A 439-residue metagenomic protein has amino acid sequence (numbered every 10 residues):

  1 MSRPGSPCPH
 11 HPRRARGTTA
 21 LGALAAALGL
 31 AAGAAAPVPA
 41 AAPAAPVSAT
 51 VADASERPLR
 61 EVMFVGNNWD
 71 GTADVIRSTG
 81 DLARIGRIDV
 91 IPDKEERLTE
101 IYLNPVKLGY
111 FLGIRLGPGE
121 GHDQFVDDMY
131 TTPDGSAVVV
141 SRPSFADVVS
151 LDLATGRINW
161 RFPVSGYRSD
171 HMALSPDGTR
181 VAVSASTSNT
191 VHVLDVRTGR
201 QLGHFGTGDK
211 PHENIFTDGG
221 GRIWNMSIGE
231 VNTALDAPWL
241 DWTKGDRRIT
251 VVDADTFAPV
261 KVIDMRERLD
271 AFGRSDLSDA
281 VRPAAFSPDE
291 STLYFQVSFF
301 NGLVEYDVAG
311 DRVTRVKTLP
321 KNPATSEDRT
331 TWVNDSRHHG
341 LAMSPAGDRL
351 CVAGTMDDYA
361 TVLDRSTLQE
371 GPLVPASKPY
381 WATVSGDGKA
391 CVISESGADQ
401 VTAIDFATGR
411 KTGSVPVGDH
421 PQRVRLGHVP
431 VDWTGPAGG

Functional and structural regions predicted by a protein language model:
S2-R3, R84: Short intrinsically disordered, low-complexity coil segments enriched in acidic
R3-A44: Secretory targeting and sorting signals
A40-G439: Predominantly soluble domains enriched in secretory-pathway, periplasmic, or organellar proteins
